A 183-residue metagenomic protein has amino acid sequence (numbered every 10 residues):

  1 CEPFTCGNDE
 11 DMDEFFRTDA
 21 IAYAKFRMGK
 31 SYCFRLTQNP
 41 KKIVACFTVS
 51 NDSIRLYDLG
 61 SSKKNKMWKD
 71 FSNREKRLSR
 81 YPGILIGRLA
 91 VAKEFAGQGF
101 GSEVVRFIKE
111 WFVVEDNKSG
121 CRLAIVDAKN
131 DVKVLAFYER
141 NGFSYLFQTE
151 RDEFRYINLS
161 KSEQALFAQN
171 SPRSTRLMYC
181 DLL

Functional and structural regions predicted by a protein language model:
C1-Q98, S102, R106-I125, K129 (+2 more regions): Non-catalytic substrate-recognition and accessory regions of acyl/acetyltransferase enzymes
